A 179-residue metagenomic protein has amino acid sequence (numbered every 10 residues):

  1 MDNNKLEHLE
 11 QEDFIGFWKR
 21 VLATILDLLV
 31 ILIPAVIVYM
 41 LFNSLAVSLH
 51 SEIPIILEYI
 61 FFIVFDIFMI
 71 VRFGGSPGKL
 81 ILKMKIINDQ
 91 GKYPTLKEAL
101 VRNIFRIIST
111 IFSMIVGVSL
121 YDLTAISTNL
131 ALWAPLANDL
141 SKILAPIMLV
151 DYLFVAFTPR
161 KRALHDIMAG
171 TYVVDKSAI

Functional and structural regions predicted by a protein language model:
M1-I179: Membrane-interfacial and juxtamembrane segments of integral membrane proteins
